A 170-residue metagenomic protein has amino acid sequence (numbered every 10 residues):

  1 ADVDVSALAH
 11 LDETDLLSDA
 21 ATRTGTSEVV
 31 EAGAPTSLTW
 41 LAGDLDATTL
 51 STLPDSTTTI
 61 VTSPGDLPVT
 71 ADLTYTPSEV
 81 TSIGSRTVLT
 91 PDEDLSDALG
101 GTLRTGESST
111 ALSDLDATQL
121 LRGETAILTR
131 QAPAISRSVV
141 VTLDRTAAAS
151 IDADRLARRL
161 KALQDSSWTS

Functional and structural regions predicted by a protein language model:
A1-L8: Aromatic-lined carbohydrate-binding surfaces of glycoside hydrolases
L16, A20-T36, W40, D44-S170: Catalytic grooves of carbohydrate-active enzymes
